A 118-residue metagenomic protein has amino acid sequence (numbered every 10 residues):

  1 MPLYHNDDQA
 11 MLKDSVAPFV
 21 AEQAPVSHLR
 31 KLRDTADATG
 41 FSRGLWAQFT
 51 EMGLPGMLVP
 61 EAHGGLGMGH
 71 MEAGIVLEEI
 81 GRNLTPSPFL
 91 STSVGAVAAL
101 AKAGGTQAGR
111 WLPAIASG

Functional and structural regions predicted by a protein language model:
M1-P25: Flavin-dependent oxidoreductase catalytic core characteristic of acyl-CoA dehydrogenase/oxidase-like enzymes
A21-G118: Glycine-rich flavin
